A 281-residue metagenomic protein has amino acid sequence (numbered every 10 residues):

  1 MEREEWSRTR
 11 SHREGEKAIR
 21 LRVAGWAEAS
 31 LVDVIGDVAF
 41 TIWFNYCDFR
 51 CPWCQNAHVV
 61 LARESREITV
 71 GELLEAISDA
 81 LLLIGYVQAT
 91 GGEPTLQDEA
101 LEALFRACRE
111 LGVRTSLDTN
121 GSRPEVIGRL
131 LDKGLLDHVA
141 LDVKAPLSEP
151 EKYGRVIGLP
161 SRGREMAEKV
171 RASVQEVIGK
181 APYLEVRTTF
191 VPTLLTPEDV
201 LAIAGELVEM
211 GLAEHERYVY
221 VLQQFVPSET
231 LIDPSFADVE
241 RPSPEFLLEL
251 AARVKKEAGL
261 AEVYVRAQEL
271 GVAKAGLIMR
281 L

Functional and structural regions predicted by a protein language model:
M1-V32, P192-L281: Auxiliary Fe-S-binding modules of radical SAM enzymes
W6, E16-L21, G25-A29, D33-I68: Canonical Radical SAM [4Fe-4S] cluster-binding loop centered on the CxxxCxxC motif and its immediate flanking residues
V34, A89-T90, T119: Short glycine/serine/threonine-biased micro-segments
W43, T90-G91: A secondary-structure boundary/capping signal
A57-Q88: Conserved alpha-helical substructure of the radical SAM core
H58, G91, V143, Q224 (+1 more regions): Residues that line or immediately flank small-molecule/substrate-binding pockets and catalytic motifs
R63-E67, G163-A167, E240-P244: Flexible, glycine- and charge-enriched loops at secondary-structure boundaries
L74-Y86, T95-D233: Conserved AdoMet/S-adenosylmethionine-binding subsite of the radical SAM
